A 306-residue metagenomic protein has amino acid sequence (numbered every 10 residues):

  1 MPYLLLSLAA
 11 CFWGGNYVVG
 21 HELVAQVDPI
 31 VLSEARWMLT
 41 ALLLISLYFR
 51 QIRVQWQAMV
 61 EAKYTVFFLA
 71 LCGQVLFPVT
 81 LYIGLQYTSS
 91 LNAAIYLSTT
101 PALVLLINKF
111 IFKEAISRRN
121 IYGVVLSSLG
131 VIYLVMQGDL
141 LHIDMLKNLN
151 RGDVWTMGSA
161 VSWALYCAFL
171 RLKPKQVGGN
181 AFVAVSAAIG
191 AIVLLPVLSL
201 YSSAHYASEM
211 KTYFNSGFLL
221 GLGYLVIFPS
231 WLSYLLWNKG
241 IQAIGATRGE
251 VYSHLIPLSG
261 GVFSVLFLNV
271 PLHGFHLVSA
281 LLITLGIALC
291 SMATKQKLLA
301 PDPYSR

Functional and structural regions predicted by a protein language model:
M1-C11, W56-T80, R151-S159, E209-L232 (+2 more regions): Loop-to-transmembrane-helix transition segments
M1-E34, D144-L172, P196, Y304-R306: Glycine-/small-residue-enriched transmembrane alpha-helix faces in small-molecule transporters and effluxers
L4, N16, L39-L43, Y96-F110 (+4 more regions): Alpha-helical transmembrane segments of compact multi-pass small-molecule transporters, enriched in specific families
A9-A10, S33-A35, P78, N92-T99 (+2 more regions): Helix-helix packing/entry segments at the starts of transmembrane helices
F12, N16-Y17, I45-L97, Y133 (+1 more regions): Specific transmembrane alpha-helical segments of multi-pass solute transporters/efflux pumps, especially DMT/EamA
G14, V18, L71-V75, V79 (+8 more regions): Hydrophobic/small/kink-forming positions within alpha-helical transmembrane segments of polytopic membrane proteins
Q26-L76, L103, S162-F169, A184-A204 (+1 more regions): Transmembrane alpha-helices of multi-pass small-molecule transport proteins
L44, I116-G138, H254, F263 (+1 more regions): Hydrophobic transmembrane alpha-helices of multi-pass small-molecule transport proteins
